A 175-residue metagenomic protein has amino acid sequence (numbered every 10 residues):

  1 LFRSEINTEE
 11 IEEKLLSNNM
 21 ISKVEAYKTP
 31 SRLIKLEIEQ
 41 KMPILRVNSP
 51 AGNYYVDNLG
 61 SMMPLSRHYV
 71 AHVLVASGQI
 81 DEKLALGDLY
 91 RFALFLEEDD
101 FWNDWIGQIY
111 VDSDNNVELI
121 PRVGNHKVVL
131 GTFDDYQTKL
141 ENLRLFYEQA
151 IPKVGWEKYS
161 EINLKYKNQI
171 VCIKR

Functional and structural regions predicted by a protein language model:
T8, E12, V73, L86-A93 (+2 more regions): Extracytoplasmic/secreted envelope proteins and their assembly/folding machinery, especially bacterial periplasmic
E9-M42, S61: Membrane-embedded segments
L16-S22, E97-W105, K153-E157: Short secondary-structure junctions
I34-S113, K127-V128: Extracytoplasmic segments of membrane-associated envelope/inner-membrane machinery
G107-T138: Solvent-exposed helix-coil-helix hairpins and adjacent flexible coil/strand "hinge" segments
L130-R175: Extracytoplasmic/luminal low-complexity segments enriched in Pro/Gly and acidic/polar residues that act as flexible
